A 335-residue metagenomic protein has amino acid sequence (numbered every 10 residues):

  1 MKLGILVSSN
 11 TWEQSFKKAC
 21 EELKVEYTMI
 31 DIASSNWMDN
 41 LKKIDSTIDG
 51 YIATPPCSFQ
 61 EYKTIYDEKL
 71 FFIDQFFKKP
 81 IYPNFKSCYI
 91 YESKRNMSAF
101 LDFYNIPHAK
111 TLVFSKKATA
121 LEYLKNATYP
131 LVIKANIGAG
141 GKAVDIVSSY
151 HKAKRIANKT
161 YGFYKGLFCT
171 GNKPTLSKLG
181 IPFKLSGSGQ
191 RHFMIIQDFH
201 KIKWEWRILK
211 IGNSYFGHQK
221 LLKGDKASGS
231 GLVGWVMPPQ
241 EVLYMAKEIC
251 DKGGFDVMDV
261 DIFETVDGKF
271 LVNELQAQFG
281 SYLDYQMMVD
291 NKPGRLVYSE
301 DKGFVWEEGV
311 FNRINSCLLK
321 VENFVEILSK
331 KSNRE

Functional and structural regions predicted by a protein language model:
M1-G4: Extreme N-terminal starter segment of soluble prokaryotic enzymes
S8-S115, L121: Conserved N-proximal alpha/beta basic substrate-recognition cap immediately N-terminal to, or forming the N-lobe
S98-Y150: Hydrophobic alpha-helical segments and helix pairs
L131, I195, F216-G217, M258 (+1 more regions): Protein kinase-like catalytic core scaffold
I146-M245, C250: Phosphate-binding site of ATP-dependent enzymes
V236-M237, E264-E335: C-terminal active-site "lid" helix and adjoining low-complexity regulatory extension at the edge of ATP-using catalytic
F255-D267: A short glycine-rich, hydrophobically flanked beta-strand micro-motif that places a catalytic Asp/Glu for divalent metal
